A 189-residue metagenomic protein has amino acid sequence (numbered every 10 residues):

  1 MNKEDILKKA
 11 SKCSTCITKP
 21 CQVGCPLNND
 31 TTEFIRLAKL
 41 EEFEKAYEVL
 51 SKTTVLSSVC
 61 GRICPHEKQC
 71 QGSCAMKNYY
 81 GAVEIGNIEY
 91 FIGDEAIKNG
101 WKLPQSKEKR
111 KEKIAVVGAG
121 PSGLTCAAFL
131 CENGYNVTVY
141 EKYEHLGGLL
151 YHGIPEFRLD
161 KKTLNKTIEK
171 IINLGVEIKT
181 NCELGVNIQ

Functional and structural regions predicted by a protein language model:
M1-K113: Ferredoxin-type iron-sulfur electron-transfer modules and their immediate structural context
N28-L40, E48-S51, N78, A82-G86 (+1 more regions): Beta1-alpha1 glycine-rich phosphate/pyrophosphate-binding loop at the start of Rossmann-like nucleotide-binding domains
N187-Q189: Short acidic active-site motifs
